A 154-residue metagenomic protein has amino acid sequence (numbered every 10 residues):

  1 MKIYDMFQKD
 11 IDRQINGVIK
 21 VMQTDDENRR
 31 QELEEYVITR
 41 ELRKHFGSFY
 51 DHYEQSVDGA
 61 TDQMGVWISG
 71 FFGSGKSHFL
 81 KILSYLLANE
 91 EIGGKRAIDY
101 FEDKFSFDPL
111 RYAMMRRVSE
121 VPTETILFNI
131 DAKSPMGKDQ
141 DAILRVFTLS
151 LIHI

Functional and structural regions predicted by a protein language model:
L33-V57: N-terminal pre-Walker A segment at the start of P-loop NTPase domains
Q55-G65: Phosphate-binding P-loop
D62, S84-T123: Flexible phosphate/Mg2+-sensing switch loops adjacent to catalytic phosphate-binding sites
I68: Hydrophobic anchor at the beta1->P-loop junction of P-loop NTPases
K76: Conserved lysine of the Walker
F79, L83: Hydrophobic positions on the alpha1 helix immediately C-terminal to the Walker A/P-loop
I126-P135: A short hydrophobic beta-strand->loop->alpha-helix junction that borders the nucleotide-binding pocket of P-loop NTPases
I152-I154: Conserved small/polar residues in nucleotide/adenosyl-binding loops
